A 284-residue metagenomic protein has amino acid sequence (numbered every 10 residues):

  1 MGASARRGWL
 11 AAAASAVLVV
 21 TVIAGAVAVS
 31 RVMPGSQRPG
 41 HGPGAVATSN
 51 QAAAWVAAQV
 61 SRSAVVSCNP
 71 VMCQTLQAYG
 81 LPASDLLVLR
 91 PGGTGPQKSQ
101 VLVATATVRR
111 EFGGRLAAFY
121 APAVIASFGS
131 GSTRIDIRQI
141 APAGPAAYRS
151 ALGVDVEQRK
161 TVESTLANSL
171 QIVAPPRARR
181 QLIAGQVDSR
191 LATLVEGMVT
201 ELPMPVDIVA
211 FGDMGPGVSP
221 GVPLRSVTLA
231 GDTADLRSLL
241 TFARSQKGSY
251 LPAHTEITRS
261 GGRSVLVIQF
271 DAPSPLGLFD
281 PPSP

Functional and structural regions predicted by a protein language model:
M1-V19: N-terminal export and membrane-targeting signals
I23-A47: C-terminal region of N-terminal signal peptides and the immediate post-cleavage residues of exported proteins
A45-T48, A52, P91-G92: Low-complexity segments enriched in small/polar residues
N50-A53, A57, C73: Extracytoplasmic/secreted envelope proteins and their assembly/folding machinery, especially bacterial periplasmic
V56-V60, G80, A106: Sec/Tat-exported extracytoplasmic proteins
V60-V65, Q97-S99: Loop/turn elements at helix/coil->beta-strand transitions in domains of secreted/extracellular proteins
P70-L102: Extracytoplasmic
S99-P284: Aromatic/acidic, Gly/Pro-rich catalytic loop(s) in extracytoplasmic/lumenal soluble domains of multi-pass membrane
